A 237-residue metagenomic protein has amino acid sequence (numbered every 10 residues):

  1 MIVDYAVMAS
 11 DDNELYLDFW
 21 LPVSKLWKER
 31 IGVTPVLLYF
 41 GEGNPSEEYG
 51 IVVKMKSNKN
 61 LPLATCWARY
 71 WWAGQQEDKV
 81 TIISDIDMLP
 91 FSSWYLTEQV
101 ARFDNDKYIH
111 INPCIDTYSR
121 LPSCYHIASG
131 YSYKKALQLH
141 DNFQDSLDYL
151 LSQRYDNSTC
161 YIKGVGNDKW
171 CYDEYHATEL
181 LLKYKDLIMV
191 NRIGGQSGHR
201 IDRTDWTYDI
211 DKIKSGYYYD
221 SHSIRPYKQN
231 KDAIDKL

Functional and structural regions predicted by a protein language model:
M1-N58: N-terminal anchoring/stem segment of glycosyltransferases
D18-L21, K25, W71, C171-E179: A structural signal for well-ordered alpha-helical segments within the folded catalytic domains of diverse enzymes
V33-P35, T81, L187-I188: Hydrophobic anchor at the start of a short beta-strand that flanks the dinucleotide cofactor-binding loop
S57-I82: A conserved donor-nucleotide-binding helix/loop in the catalytic core of Leloir-type glycosyltransferases
D85-L89: The conserved acidic donor/metal-binding loop of glycosyltransferases
P90-P122: Conserved donor-nucleotide/metal-binding helix-loop-beta segment in metal-dependent transferases, i.e., the alpha-helix
S119-K134: Short glycine- and hydrophobic/aromatic-rich loop-to-beta-strand nucleating segment in the catalytic cores
Y131-L237: Catalytic core and acceptor-binding pocket of nucleotide-sugar-dependent glycosyltransferases
